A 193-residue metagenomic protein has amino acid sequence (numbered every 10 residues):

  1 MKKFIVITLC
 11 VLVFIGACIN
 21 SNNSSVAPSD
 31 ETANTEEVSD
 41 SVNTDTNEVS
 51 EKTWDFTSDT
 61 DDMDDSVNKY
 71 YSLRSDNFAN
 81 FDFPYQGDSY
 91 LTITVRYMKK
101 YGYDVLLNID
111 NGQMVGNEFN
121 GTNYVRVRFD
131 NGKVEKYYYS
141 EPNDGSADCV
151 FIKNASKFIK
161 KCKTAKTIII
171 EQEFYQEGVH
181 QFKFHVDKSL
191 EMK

Functional and structural regions predicted by a protein language model:
M1-P28: Alpha-helical transmembrane anchor segments and their immediate juxtamembrane flanks, especially terminal single-pass
N22-K193: A generic "folded-domain core" signal
